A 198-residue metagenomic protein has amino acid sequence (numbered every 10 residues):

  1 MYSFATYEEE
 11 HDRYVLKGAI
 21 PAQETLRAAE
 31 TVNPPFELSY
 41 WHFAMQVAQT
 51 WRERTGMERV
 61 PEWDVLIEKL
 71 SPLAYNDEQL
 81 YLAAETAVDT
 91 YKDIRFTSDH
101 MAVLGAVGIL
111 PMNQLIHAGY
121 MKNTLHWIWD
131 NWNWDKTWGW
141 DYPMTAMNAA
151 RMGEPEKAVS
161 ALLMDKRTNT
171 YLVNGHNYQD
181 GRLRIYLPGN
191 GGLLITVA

Functional and structural regions predicted by a protein language model:
Y2-R54: Acidic/histidine-rich catalytic neighborhood
P34-T196: Active-site core of glycosidic bond-cleaving carbohydrate-active enzymes
